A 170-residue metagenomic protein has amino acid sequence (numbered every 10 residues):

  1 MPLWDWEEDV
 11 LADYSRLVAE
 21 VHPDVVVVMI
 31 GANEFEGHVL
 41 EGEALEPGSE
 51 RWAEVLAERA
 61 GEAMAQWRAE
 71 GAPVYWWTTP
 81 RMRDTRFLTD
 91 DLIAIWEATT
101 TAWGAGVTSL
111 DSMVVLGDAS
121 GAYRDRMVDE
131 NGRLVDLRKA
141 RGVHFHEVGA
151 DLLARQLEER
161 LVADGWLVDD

Functional and structural regions predicted by a protein language model:
M1-E54: Conserved SGNH/GDSL esterase-like catalytic core that processes O-acyl groups on lipids and polysaccharides
D9, D13, V25, P47-R51 (+5 more regions): Extracytoplasmic/secreted proteins, especially bacterial periplasmic and envelope-associated proteins
S15-V21, A65-Q66, W166-L167: Surface-exposed acidic, glycine-flexible loop patches that form ligand/cofactor-binding and adhesion interfaces
V21-V26, A69-Y75, W103-V107: Loop/turn elements at helix/coil->beta-strand transitions in domains of secreted/extracellular proteins
M29-V39, A63-A94, D111-M113: Active-site segments of SGNH/GDSL-like serine hydrolases that catalyze O-acetyl group transfer/hydrolysis on lipids
R81-D170: Catalytic His-Asp segment of secreted/periplasmic serine-dependent ester chemistry enzymes
